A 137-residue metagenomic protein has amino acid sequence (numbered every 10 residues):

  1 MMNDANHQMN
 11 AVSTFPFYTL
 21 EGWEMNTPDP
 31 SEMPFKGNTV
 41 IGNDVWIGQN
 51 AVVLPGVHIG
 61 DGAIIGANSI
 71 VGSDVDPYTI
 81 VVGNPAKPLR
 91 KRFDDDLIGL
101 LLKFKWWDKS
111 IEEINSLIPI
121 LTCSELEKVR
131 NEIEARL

Functional and structural regions predicted by a protein language model:
M1-P55: Flexible, glycine/small-residue-enriched loop-and-beta-strand segment within the central core of proteins
N6, G42-N43, I59-G62, V75-Y78: Structural motif
K105-S124: Leloir-type glycosyltransferase catalytic cores
L121-L137: C-terminal amphipathic helix plus adjacent low-complexity, charged tail appended to glycosyltransferase catalytic
